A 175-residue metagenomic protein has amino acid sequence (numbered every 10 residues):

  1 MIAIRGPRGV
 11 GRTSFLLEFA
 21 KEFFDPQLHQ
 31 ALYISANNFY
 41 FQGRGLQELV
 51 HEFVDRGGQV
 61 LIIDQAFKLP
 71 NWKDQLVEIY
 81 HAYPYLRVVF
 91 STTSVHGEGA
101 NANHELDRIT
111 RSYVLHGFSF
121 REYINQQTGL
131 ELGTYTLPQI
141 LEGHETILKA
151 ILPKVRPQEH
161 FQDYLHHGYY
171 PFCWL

Functional and structural regions predicted by a protein language model:
I4: Hydrophobic anchor at the beta1->P-loop junction of P-loop NTPases
R8: The conserved Walker
R12-T13: Conserved lysine of the Walker
D25-N38: Conserved catalytic segments around the Walker B and adjacent sensor/switch elements of P-loop NTPase domains
Q42-V89: Conserved nucleotide-sensing/catalytic segment adjacent to the nucleotide-binding pocket in NTP-handling enzymes
H81-N103: Sensor-1/coupling segment of RecA-like P-loop NTPase cores
T93, N101-L175: Interdomain motor-coupling "hinge/lid" segment immediately C-terminal to the ATP-binding subdomain of NTP-driven enzymes
